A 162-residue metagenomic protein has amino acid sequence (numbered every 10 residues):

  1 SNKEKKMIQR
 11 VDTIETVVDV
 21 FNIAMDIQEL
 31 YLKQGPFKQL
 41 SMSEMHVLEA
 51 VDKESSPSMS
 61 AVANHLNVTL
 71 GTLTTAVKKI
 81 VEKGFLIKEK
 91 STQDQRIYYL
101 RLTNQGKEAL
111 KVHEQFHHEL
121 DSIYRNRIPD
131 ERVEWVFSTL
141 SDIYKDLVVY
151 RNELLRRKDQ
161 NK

Functional and structural regions predicted by a protein language model:
S1-K38: N-terminal leader segment of winged-helix/HTH proteins
V11, E15, V20, Q115-K162: Terminal interaction helix/tail motif
N22, E49-K53, E114: Short, locally clustered residues in the helix-turn-helix/winged-helix DNA-binding domain
A24-Y31, G84, L110-H113, I143 (+1 more regions): Hydrophobic recognition helices of helix-based DNA-binding modules
Q28-G71: N-terminal helix-turn-helix DNA-binding core of bacterial DNA-binding proteins
K79-W135: Charged, amphipathic alpha-helical coiled-coil/dimerization segments
